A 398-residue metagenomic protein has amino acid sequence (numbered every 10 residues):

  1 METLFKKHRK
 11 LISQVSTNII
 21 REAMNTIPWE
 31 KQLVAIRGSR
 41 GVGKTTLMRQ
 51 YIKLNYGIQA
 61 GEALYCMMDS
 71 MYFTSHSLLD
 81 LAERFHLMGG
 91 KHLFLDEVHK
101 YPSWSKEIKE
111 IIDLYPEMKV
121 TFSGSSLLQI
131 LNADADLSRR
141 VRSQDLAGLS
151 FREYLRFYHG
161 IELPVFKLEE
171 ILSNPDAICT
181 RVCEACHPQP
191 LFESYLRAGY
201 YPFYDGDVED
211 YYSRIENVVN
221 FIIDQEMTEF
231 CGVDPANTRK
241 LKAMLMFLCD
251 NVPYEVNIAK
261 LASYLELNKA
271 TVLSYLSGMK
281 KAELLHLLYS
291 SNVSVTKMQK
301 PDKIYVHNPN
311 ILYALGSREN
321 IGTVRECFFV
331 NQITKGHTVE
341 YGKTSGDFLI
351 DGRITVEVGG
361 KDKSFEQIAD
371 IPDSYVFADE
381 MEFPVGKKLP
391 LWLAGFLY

Functional and structural regions predicted by a protein language model:
M1-T17, I27, G41, K53-L54 (+3 more regions): A cross-kingdom feature that marks ATP-driven nucleic-acid transaction machinery
E2, K7-L11, S125, L131-L241 (+1 more regions): Interdomain motor-coupling "hinge/lid" segment immediately C-terminal to the ATP-binding subdomain of NTP-driven enzymes
I36: Hydrophobic anchor at the beta1->P-loop junction of P-loop NTPases
K44-T45: Conserved lysine of the Walker
A60-H92: Short glycine-rich substrate-engagement loop in P-loop NTPases that contacts/grips substrate
H86-W104: Conserved P-loop NTPase "ATPase switch" module shared by AAA+ and STAND
F94, K119-S125, D145: Structural recognition of the conserved hydrophobic beta-strand(s) that form the central parallel beta-sheet of P-loop
Y200-S345: Accessory nucleic acid-recognition modules appended to NTPase machines
